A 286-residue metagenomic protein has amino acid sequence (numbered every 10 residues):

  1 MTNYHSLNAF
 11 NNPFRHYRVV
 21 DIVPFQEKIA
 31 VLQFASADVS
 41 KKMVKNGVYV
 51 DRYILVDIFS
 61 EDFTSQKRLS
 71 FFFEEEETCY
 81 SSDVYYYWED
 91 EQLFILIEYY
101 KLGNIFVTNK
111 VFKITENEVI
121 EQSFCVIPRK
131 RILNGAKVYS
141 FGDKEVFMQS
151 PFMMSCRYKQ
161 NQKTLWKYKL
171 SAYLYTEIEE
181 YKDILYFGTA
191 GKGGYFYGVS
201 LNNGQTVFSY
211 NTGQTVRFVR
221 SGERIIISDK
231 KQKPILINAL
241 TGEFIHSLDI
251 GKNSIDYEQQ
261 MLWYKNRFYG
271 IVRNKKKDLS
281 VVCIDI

Functional and structural regions predicted by a protein language model:
M1-S60, K67-C79, D90: N-terminal "mature head" segments of proteins
H5-P13, S65-E76, I120-K130, K163-K169 (+2 more regions): A short beta-strand motif characteristic of beta-propeller blades
F14-E27, S70-D90, F124-G142, L170-K182 (+2 more regions): Repeated scaffold domains used in trafficking and secretory/extracellular systems, primarily beta-propellers
K28-V48, Y85, E91-N104, K137-Q149 (+3 more regions): Short beta-strand elements that form the blades of beta-propeller/WD-repeat-like and other beta-sheet-rich scaffold
V39-D57, K101-F112, P151-S155, G193-Y197 (+2 more regions): Structural motif
S60-T64, I114-E118, Y158-Q162, S200-N203 (+2 more regions): Short loop/turn segments that connect beta-strands within beta-propeller blades
F152, C156, N161-I227: Eukaryotic tandem repeat interaction scaffolds
D256-I286: Blade-level signature of beta-propeller repeat domains, shared across WD40, Kelch, NHL, RCC1 and BNR/Asp-box propellers
